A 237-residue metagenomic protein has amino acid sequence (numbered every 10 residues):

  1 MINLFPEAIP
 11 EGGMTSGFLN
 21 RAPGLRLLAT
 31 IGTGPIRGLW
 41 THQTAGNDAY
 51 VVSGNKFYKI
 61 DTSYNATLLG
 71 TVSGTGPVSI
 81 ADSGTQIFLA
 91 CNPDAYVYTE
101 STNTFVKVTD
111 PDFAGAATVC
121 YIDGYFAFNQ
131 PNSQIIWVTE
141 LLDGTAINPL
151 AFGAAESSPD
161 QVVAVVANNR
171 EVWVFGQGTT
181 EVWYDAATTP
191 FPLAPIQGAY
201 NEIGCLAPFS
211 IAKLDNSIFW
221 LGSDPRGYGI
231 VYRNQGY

Functional and structural regions predicted by a protein language model:
M1-A66, A116-T188: N-terminal beta-propeller domains
L28-G34, L69-G74, V108-F113, G153-S157 (+1 more regions): Surface loop/turn motifs at the tips and blade-to-blade linkers of beta-strand repeat domains
Y58, Y96-V97, E181, Y232: WD40 beta-propeller blade core
I60-L89: A broadly used, surface-exposed interaction patch
S79-P111, A127-F128: Hydrophobic or amphipathic alpha-helical targeting/insertion segments
Q86-F88, V119, Q161-Y237: Beta-sheet-dominated scaffold domains
D94, S133-Q134, P225-Y228: Short glycine/acidic-enriched loop and turn motifs that connect beta-strands
E100-D112, G144-P149, T189-I196: A short alpha->loop->secondary-structure connector
